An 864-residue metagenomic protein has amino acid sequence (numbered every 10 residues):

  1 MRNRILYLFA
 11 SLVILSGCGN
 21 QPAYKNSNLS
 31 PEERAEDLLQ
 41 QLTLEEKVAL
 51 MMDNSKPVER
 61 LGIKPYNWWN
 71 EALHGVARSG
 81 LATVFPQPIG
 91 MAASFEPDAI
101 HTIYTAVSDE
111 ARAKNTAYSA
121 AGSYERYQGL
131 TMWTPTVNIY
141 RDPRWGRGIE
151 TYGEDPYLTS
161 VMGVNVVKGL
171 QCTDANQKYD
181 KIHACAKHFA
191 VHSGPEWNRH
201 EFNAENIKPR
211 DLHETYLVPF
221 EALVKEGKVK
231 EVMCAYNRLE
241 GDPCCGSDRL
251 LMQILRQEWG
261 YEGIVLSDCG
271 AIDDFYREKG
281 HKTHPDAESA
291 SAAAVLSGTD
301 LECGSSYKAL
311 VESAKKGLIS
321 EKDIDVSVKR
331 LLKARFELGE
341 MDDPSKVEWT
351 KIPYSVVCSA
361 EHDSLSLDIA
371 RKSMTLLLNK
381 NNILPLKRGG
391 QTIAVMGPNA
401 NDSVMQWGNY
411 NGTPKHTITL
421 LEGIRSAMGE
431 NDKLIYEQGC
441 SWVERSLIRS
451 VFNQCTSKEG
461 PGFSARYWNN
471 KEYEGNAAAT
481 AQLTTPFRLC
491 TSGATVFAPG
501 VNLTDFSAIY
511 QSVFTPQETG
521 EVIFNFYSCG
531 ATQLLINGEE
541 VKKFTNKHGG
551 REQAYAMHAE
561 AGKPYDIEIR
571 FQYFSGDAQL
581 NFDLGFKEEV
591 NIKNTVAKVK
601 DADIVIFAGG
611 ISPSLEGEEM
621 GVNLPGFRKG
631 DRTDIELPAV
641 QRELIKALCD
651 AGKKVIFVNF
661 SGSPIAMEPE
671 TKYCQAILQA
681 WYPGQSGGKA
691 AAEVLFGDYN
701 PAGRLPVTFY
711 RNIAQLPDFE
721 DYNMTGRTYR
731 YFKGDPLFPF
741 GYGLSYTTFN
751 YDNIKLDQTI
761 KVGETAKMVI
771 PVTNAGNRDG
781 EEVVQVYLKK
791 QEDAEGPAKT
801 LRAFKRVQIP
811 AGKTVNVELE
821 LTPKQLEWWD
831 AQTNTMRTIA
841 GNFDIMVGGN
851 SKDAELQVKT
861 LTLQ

Functional and structural regions predicted by a protein language model:
M1-A23: Bacterial Sec-dependent N-terminal signal peptides
L6-L8, V191, I645, L863: Short amphipathic alpha-helical "recognition" segments used for binding
G17-W829, T835-D853: Glycoside hydrolase catalytic-domain context in secreted enzymes
D853-Q864: Short beta-strand elements
